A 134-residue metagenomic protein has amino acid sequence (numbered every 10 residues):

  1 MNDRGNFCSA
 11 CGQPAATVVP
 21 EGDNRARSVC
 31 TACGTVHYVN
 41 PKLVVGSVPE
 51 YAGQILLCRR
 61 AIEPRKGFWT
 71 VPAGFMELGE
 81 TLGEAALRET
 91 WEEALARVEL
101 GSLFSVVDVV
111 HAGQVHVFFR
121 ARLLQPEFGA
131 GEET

Functional and structural regions predicted by a protein language model:
N2-G46: Acidic, metal-coordinating catalytic segment for phosphate/diphosphate chemistry, firing primarily on the Nudix
F7, R27, V48, L57 (+1 more regions): Conserved hydrophobic/aromatic beta-strand scaffold that supports enzyme active sites
S9, T31, L56, E77 (+1 more regions): Nucleotide phosphate-binding site architecture
N24, Y51-A52, H111: Structural motif
V39, R65, V110-A112: Short glycine/serine/proline-enriched coil/turn segments at secondary-structure junctions
L43-V45, G53, V115-V117: Change "...and in nucleic-acid phosphodiester-cleaving endonucleases..." to "...and in nucleic-acid processing enzymes
E50-E92: Conserved Nudix-box catalytic region and its N-terminal flanking loop in Nudix hydrolases and closely related
M76-T134: Unchanged
